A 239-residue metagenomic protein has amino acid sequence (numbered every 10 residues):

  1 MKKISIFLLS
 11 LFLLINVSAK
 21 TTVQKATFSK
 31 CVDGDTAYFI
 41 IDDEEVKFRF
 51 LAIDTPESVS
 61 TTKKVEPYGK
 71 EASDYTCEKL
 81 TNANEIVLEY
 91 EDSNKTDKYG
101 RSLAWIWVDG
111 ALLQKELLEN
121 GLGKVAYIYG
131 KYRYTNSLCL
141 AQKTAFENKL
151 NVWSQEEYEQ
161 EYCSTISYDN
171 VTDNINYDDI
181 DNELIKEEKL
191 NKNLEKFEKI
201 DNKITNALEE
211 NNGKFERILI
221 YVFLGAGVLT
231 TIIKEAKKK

Functional and structural regions predicted by a protein language model:
S5-L8, N16-K239: Small beta-barrel nucleic-acid-binding modules, primarily SNase/OB-fold domains and secondarily Tudor-like barrels
